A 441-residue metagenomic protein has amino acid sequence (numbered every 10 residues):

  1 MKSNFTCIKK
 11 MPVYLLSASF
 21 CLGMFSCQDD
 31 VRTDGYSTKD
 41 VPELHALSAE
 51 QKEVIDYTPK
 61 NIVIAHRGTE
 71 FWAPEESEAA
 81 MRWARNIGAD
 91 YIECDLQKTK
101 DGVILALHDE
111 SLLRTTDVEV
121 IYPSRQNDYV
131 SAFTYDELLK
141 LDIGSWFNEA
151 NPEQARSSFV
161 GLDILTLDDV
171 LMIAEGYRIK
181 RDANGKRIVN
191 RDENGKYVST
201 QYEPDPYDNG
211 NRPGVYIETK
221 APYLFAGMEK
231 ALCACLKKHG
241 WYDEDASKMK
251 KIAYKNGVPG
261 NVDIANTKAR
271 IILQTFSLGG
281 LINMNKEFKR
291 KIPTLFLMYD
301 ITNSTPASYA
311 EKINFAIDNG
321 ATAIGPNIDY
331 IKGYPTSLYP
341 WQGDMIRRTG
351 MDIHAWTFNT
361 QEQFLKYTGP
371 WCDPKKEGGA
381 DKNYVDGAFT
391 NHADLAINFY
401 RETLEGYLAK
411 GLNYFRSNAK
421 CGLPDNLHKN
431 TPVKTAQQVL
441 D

Functional and structural regions predicted by a protein language model:
M1-K2, I292: Accessible peptide chain termini
K2-L15: Bacterial N-terminal signal peptides that target proteins for export
L22-S26: C-terminal motif of bacterial Sec signal peptides marking the signal peptidase cleavage site
C27-D441: Phosphate-group recognition and catalysis centered on beta-loop-alpha active-site segments
